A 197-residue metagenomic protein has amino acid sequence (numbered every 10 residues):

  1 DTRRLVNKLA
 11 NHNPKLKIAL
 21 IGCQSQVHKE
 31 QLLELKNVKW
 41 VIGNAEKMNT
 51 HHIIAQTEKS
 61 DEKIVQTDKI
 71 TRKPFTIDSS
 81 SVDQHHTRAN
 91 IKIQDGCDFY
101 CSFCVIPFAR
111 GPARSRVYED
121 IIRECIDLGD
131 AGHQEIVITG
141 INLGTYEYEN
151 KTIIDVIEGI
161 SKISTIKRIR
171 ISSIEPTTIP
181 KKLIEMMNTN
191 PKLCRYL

Functional and structural regions predicted by a protein language model:
D1-I141, K182, P191: Proteins enriched for Cys/Gly/acidic motifs involved in redox and nucleic-acid/cofactor modification
A19, V27, D130-L197: Conserved SAM/AdoMet-binding glycine-rich loop
